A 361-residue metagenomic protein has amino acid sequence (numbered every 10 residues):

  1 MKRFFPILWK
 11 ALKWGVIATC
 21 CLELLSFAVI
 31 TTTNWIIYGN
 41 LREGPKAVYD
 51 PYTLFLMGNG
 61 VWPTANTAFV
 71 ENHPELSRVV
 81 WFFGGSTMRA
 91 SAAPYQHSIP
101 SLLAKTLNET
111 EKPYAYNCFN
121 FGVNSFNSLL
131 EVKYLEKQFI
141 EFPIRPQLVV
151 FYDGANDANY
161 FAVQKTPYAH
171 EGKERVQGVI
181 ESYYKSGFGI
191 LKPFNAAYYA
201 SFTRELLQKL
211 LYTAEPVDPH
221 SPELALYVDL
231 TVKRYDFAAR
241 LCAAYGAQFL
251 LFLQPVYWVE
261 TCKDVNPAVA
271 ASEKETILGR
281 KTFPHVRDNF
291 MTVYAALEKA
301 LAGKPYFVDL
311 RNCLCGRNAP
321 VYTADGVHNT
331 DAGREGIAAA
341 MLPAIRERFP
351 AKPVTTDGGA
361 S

Functional and structural regions predicted by a protein language model:
M1-I7: N-terminal Lys/Arg-rich, disordered targeting/topogenic segments
K10-V29: Hydrophobic membrane-insertion alpha-helices, especially the h-region of bacterial N-terminal signal peptides
I30-T106, T110-P113, C315-R317, S361: Membrane/wall-proximal cationic-aromatic binding patches
S77-R78, Y114-Y116, I144-L148, A243-L250 (+1 more regions): Loop/turn elements at helix/coil->beta-strand transitions in domains of secreted/extracellular proteins
V80-W81, T87-S182, L191, H328: Conserved SGNH/GDSL esterase-like catalytic core that processes O-acyl groups on lipids and polysaccharides
N120-G122, L253, D309-N312: Residue-level recognition of beta-strand->loop/alpha-helix junctions
N156-E298, N318-P320: Serine-dependent acyl-ester chemistry module
T231, L297-Y306, Y322-S361: Histidine-centered active-site loop/cap adjacent to the catalytic His in serine esterases/O-acetyl transfer systems
